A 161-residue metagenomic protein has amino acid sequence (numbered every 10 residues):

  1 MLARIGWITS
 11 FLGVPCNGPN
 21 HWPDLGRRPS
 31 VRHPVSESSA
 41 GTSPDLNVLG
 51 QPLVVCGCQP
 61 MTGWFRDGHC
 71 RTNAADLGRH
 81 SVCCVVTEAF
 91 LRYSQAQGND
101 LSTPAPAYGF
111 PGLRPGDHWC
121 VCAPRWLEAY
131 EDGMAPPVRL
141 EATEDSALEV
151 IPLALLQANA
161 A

Functional and structural regions predicted by a protein language model:
S36-A89, A158: Extended boundary segments
V85-D100: Short, basic/aromatic beta-hairpin or loop at an interaction surface
S102-G109: Short alpha-helix capping/helix-loop boundary micro-motifs
W126-E149: Short, compositionally biased
S146-A161: Glycine- and charge-enriched low-complexity intrinsically disordered segments
